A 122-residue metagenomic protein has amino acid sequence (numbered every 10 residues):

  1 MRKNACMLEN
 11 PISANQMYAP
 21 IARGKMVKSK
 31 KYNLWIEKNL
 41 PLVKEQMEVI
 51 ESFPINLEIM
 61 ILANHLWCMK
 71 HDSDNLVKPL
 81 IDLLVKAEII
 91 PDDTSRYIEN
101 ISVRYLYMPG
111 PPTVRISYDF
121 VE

Functional and structural regions predicted by a protein language model:
M1-E122: Acidic, proline/glycine-enriched N-terminal capping motif
